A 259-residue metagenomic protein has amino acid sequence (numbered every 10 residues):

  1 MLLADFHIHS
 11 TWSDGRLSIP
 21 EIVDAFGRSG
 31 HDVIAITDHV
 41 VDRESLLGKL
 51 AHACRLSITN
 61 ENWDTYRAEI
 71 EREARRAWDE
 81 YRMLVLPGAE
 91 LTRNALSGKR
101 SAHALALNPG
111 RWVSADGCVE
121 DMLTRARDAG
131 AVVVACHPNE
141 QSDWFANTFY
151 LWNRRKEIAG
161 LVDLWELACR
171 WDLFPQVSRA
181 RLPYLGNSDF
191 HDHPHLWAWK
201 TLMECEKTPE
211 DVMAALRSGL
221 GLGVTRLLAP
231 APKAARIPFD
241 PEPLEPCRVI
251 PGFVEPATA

Functional and structural regions predicted by a protein language model:
M1, I19-V23, G27, I36 (+3 more regions): C-terminal functional module detector
M1-D128, G160, L167-N187, H193-P194 (+1 more regions): A metal-dependent hydrolase metal-coordination microenvironment
G48-H52, T148-W152, W199-M203: Short low-complexity, flexible loop/linker segments enriched in glycine and/or proline with clustered acidic
G88, V132-F145: Aromatic-lined carbohydrate-recognition surfaces of secreted/lumenal glycan-active proteins
A95-H103, S142-E157: Distinct, well-ordered alpha-helical segments
G130, V162, K200: Extracellular structured ligand-interaction cores
C136-H137, S142, W165-E166, L196-W197: Active-site core of metal-dependent hydrolases
F149-L173, E210: Structural recognition of alpha->loop->beta junctions
